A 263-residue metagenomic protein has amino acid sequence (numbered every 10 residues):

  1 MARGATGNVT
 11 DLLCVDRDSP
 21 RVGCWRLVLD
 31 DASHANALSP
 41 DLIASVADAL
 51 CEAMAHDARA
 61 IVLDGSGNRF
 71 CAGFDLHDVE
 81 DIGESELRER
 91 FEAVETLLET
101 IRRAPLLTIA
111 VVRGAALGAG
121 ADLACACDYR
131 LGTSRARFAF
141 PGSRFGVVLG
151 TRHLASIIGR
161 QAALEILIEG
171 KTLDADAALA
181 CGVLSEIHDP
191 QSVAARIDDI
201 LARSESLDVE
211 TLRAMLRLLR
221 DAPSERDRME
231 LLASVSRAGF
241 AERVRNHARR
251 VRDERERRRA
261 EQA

Functional and structural regions predicted by a protein language model:
M1-S66, E99, I200: Conserved CoA-thioester-binding segment of acyl-CoA-metabolizing enzymes
M1-V22, M54, G170, D174-A175 (+3 more regions): C-terminal alpha-helix plus adjacent terminal tail
D11-D16, E99-D208: Crotonase-fold acyl-CoA enzyme core
L27, D31, V46, L63 (+6 more regions): Terminal peptide-recognition signature
A32-A35, N68, G73, R135-R137: A short, glycine- and basic residue-enriched loop/turn that sits immediately adjacent to a domain's principal
A37-P40, A72, D81, I168 (+1 more regions): Phosphate-coordinating loops and pocket residues in cytosolic domains that bind phosphorylated ligands
A44, G65-L97, R258: Glycine- (often His-adjacent) and acidic-residue-rich active-site loop that binds/positions the CoA thioester
